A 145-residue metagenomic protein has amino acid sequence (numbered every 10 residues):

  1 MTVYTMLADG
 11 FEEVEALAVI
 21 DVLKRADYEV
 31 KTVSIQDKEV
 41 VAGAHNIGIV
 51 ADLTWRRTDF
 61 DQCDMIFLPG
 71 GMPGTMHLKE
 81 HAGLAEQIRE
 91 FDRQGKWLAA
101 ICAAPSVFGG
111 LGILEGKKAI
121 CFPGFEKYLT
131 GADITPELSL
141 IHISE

Functional and structural regions predicted by a protein language model:
M1-Y4: Extreme N-terminal starter segment of soluble prokaryotic enzymes
F11-A16, V40: Short N-terminal binding/cap micro-motifs at the start of the first secondary-structure element
A18-V19, Q87: Hydrophobic residues within alpha-helices that form the first helical element adjacent to the glycine-rich loop
V19-Y28: A short, Lys/Arg-enriched amphipathic alpha-helix followed by its capping loop at the start of a domain
K31-K96: Flexible gly/pro-rich beta->alpha loop and the following alpha-helix that scaffold active-site loops
I66-G70, I88-L114, F122: Catalytic nucleophile loop
L114-E137: A conserved active-site-flanking secondary-structure segment within enzyme catalytic domains
I141-E145: Conserved small/polar residues in nucleotide/adenosyl-binding loops
